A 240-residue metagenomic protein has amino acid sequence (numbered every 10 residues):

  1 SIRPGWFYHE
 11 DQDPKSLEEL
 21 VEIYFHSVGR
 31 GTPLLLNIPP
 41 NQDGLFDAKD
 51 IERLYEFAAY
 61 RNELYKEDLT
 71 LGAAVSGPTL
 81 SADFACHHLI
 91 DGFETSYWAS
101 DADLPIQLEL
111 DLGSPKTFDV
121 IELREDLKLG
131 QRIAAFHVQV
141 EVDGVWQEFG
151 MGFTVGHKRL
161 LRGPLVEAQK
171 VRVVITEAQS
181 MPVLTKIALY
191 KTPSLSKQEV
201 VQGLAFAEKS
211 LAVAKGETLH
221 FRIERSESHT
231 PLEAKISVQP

Functional and structural regions predicted by a protein language model:
S1-R30, N37-Y60: Glycan-processing catalytic domains of CAZymes
F25, Q107-F118, G163-E167, K209-A214: Extracellular and analogous surface-interaction loops
Y55-F118, R124-A135, M151, V155-H157 (+3 more regions): Disordered, acidic Ser/Thr/Pro-rich linker "stalks" and the adjacent N-terminal cap of the next globular domain
V120, A168-R172, T218-H220: Short, conserved beta-strand segments of beta-strand-rich sandwich/propeller modules, principally
F136-V138, A234-I236: Short beta-strand elements bearing conserved aromatic residues within extracellular beta-rich modules
V174-S180, R222-S226: Short beta-strand-plus-loop segments that form exposed binding edges in beta-rich domains
V200-K235: Gly-Asp-aromatic-enriched flexible segments
